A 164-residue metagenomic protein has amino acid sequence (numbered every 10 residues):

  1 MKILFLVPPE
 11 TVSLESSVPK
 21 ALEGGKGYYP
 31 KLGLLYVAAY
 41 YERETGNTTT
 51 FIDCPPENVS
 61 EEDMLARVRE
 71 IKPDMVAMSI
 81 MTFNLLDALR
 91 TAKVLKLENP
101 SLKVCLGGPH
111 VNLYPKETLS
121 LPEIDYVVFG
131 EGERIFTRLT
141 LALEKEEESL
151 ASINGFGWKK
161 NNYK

Functional and structural regions predicted by a protein language model:
M1-Y28: Short glycine-rich His-centered loop
I3-P9, L32-L34, L85, K103-P109: Short, functional N-terminal and low-complexity linear motifs
P8-P9, P30-K31, P73, P115: Proline-rich low-complexity regions
K26-Y36: Conserved alpha-helical elements of sugar-nucleotide-dependent glycosyltransferases
Y40-E44, T48-K164: Glycine-rich beta-alpha loop elements in corrinoid/cobalamin-binding modules across cobalamin-dependent enzymes
